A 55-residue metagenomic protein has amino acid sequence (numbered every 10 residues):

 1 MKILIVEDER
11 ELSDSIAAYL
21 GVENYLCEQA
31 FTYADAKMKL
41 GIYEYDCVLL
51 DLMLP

Functional and structural regions predicted by a protein language model:
M1-P55: N-terminal/domain-start alpha-helical segments
